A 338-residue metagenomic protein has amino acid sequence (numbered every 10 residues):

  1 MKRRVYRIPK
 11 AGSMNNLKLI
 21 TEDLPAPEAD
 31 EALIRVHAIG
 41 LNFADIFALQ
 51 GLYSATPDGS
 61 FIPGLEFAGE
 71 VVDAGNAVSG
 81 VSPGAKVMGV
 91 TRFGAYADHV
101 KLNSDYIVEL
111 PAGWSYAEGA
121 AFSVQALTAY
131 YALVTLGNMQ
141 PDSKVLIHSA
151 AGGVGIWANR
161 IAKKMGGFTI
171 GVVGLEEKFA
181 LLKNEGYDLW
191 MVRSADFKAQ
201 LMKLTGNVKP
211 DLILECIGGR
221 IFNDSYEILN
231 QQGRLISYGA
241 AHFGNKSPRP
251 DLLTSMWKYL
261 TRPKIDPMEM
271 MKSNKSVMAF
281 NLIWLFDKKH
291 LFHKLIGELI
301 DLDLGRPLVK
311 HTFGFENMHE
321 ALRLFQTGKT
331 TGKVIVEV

Functional and structural regions predicted by a protein language model:
D23-G40, L52-G94: Glycine-rich beta-strand-centered segment in the early N-terminal region that forms part of a ligand/cofactor-binding
F47, S60, K86-S149: NAD(P)H dinucleotide-binding glycine-rich loop of Rossmann-like/cofactor-binding domains, especially the beta1-alpha1
N76-G80, T169-L181, S194, G219-I221 (+1 more regions): Short glycine/proline-centered loop/turn elements that form peptide/ligand docking sites
K86, K144, F168, G233-R234 (+1 more regions): Short glycine-centered segments of the SAM/dcSAM-binding site in methyltransferase folds
F122, L127-A195, Q200: Mid-domain Rossmann-like dinucleotide-binding core that forms the NAD(H)/NADP(H) cofactor-binding site
R220-L304: Glycine-rich phosphate-binding loop and adjacent beta-alpha segment of Rossmann(oid) nucleotide-cofactor-binding
F286-V338: C-terminal hydrophobic helical "lid"/dimerization subdomain of Rossmann-like NAD(P)H-dependent oxidoreductases
